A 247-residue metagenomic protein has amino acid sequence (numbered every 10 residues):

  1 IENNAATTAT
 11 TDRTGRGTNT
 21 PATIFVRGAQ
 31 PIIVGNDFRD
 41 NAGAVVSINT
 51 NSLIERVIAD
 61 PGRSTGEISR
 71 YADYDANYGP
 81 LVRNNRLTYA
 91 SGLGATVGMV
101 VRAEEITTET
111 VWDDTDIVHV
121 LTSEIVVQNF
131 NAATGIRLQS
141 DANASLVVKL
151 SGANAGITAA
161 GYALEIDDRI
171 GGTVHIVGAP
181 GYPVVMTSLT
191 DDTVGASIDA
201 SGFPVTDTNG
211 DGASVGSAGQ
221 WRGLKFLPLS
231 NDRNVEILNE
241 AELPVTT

Functional and structural regions predicted by a protein language model:
I1-T247: Beta-strand/loop edge motif enriched in small/polar residues
